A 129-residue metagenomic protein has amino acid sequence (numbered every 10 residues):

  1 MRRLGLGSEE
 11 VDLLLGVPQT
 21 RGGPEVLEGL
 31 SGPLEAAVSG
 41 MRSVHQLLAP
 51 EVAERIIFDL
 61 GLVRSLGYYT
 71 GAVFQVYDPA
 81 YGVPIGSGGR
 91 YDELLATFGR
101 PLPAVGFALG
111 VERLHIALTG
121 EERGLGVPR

Functional and structural regions predicted by a protein language model:
M1-R129: Positively charged, Gly/Ser-enriched RNA/tRNA-binding surfaces
